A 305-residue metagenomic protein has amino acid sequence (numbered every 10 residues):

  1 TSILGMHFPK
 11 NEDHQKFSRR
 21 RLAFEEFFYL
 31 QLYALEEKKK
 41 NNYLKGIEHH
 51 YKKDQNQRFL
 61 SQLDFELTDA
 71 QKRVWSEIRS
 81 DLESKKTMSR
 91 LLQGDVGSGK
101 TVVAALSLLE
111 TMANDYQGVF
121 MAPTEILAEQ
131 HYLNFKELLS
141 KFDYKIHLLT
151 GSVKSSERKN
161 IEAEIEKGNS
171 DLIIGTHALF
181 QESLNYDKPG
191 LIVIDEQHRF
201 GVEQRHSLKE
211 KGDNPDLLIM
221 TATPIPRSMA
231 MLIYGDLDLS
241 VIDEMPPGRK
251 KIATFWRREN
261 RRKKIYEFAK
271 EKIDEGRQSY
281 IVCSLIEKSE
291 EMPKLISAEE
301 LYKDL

Functional and structural regions predicted by a protein language model:
T1-Q62: Upstream accessory/linker segments immediately N-terminal to the RecA-like ATPase cores of bacterial MutS and a subset
M6-H14, A34, K38-N41, E66 (+5 more regions): Short secondary-structure junctions and interdomain/linker hinges
H14-L22, Q62-F65, A122, I126 (+2 more regions): Generic amphipathic alpha-helical segments used as scaffolds and interaction surfaces in large, multi-domain proteins
L22-E26, D69-R73, E77, L91 (+3 more regions): Generic recognition of stable, solvent-exposed alpha-helical segments in well-folded globular domains
F24, F28, W75, V102-A105 (+1 more regions): Alpha-helical structural signal
Y33, E77-S80, E164, E271: Residues within well-ordered alpha-helical secondary structure of globular protein domains
G46-Q93: Conserved pre-motif I regulatory segment
T87-L305: Inter-lobe coupling/hinge segments of SF2-like helicase ATPases
